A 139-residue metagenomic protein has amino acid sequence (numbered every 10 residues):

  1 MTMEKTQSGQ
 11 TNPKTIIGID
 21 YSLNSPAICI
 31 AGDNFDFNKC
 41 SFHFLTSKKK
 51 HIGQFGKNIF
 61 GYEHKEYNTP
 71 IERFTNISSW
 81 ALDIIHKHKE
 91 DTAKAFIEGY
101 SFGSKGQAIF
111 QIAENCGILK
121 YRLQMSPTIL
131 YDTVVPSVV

Functional and structural regions predicted by a protein language model:
T2-V139: Phosphate- and other anionic-substrate recognition elements at nucleic-acid/protein interfaces
